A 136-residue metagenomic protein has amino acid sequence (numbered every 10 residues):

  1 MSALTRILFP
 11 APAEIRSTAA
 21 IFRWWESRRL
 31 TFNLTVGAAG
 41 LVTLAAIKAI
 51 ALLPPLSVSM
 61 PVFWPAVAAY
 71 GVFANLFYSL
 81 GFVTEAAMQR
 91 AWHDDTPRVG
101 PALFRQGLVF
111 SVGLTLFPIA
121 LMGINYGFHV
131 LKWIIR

Functional and structural regions predicted by a protein language model:
S2-W64: Membrane-associated alpha-helix detector
S27-R28, V67, D95, R136: Enriched - but not universal
L41, F73-S79, V83, V112-A120: Hydrophobic alpha-helical transmembrane segments of multipass integral membrane proteins
L41-A49, T115-R136: Alpha-helical transmembrane segments and their membrane-interface junctions in multi-pass membrane proteins
A45-P55, M60, L103-G107, S111 (+1 more regions): Short amphipathic alpha-helical patches
V58-A87: Short alpha-helical packing/oligomerization segments
W64-V72, V99-T115: Transmembrane alpha-helical segments of multi-pass membrane proteins
V83-P97: Cytoplasmic membrane-interface regions of multi-pass membrane proteins
